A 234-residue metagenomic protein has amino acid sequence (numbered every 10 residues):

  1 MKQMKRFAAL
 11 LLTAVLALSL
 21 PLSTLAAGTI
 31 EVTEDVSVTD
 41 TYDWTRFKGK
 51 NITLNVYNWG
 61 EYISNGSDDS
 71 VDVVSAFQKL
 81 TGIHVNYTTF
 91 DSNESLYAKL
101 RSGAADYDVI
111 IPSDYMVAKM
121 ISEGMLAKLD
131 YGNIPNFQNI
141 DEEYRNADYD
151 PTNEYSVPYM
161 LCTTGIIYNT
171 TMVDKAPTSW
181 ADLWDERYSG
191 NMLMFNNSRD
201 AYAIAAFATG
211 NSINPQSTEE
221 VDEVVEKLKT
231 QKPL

Functional and structural regions predicted by a protein language model:
M1-L11: Bacterial N-terminal signal peptides that target proteins for export
K2, T41-D43, L96-A98, P151-N153 (+1 more regions): A generic local structural motif
L11-S19: Bacterial N-terminal signal peptides
L18-E34: Sec-dependent signal peptide cleavage junction
I30-K119: Early extracytoplasmic/lumenal segment of secretory-pathway proteins
N55-S70, A105-L234: Extracytoplasmic ligand-binding site segments that recognize negatively charged/polar headgroups
